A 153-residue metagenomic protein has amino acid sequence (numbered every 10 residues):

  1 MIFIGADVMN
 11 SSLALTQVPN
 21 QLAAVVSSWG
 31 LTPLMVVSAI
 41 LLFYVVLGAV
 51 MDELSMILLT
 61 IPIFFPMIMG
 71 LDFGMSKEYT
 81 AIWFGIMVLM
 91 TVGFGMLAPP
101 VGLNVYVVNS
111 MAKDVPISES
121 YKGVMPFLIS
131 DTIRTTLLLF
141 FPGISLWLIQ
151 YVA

Functional and structural regions predicted by a protein language model:
M1-A153: Alpha-helical transmembrane segments of multi-pass membrane transport proteins
